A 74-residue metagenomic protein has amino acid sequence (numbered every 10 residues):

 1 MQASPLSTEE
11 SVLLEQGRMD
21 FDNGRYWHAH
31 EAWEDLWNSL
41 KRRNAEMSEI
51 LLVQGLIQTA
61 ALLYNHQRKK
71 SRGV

Functional and structural regions predicted by a protein language model:
M1-S11, M47-E49: TPR-adjacent "capping" and linker segments in tetratricopeptide-repeat scaffold/adaptor proteins
M19, I57, Y64-N65: Residue-level signature for tetratricopeptide repeat
F21, Y26, W33-E34: Inward-facing hydrophobic residues that define packing positions of alpha-helical scaffold repeats
Y26-W27, S71-R72: TPR-repeat structural position
E31-I57: Short, charge-rich amphipathic alpha-helical segments embedded in non-transmembrane helical bundles/solenoids
N44, Q67-K69: Short coil/turn linking the two alpha-helices of tandem helical-hairpin repeats
M47-S48, R72-V74: Acidic/polar-rich alpha-helix caps and helix-coil junctions
